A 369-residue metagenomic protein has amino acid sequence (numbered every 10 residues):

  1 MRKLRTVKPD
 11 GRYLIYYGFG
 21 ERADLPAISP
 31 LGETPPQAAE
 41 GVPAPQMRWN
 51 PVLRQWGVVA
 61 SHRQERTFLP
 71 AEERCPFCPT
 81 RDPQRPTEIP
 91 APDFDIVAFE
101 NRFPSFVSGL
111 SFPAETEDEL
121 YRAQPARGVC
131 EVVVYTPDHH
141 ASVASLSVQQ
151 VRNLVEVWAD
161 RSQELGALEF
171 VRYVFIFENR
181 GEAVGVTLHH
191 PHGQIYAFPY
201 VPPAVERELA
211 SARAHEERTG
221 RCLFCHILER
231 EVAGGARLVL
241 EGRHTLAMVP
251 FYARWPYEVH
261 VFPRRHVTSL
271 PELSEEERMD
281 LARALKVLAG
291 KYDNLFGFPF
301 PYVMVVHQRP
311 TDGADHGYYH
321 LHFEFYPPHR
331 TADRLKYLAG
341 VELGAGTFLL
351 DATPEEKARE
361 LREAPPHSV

Functional and structural regions predicted by a protein language model:
M1-V369: HIT superfamily nucleotide-processing domains
